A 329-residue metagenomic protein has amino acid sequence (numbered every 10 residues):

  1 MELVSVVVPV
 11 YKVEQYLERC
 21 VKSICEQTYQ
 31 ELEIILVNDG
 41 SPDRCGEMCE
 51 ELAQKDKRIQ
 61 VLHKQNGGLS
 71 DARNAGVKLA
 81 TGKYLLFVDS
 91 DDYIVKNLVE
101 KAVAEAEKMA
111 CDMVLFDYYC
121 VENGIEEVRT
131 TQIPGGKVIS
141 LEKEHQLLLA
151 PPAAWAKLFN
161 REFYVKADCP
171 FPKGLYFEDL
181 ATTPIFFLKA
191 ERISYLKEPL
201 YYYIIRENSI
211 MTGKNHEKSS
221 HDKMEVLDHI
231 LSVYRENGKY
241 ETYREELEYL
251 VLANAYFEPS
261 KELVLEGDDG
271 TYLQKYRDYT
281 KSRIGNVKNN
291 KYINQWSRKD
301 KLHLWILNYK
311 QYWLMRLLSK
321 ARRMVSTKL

Functional and structural regions predicted by a protein language model:
E2-S5, S23, E33, A181: Cell-envelope/extracellular polymer assembly enzymes that use nucleotide-activated donors
K12-E26: Short, well-formed alpha-helical segments that are part of the catalytic scaffolds of diverse glycosyltransferases
N38-M48, Q65: A conserved acidic beta->alpha catalytic loop
K64-A80: Glycine-rich, basic loop-to-helix element that forms the pyrophosphate-binding segment of sugar-nucleotide handling
L69, S90-S194, I204-K218: Donor-binding/catalytic cores of nucleotide-activated saccharide and glycerol-phosphate transferases/polymerases
L85: Short aromatic/hydrophobic "clamp" motif used to bind/position activated sugar donors
L200-R206, G213-K239, E258-K288: Catalytic core of nucleotide-sugar-dependent glycosyltransferases
L265-L329: Membrane-interface aromatic/basic loop that binds lipid-linked glycans or pyrophosphate carriers, typified by
